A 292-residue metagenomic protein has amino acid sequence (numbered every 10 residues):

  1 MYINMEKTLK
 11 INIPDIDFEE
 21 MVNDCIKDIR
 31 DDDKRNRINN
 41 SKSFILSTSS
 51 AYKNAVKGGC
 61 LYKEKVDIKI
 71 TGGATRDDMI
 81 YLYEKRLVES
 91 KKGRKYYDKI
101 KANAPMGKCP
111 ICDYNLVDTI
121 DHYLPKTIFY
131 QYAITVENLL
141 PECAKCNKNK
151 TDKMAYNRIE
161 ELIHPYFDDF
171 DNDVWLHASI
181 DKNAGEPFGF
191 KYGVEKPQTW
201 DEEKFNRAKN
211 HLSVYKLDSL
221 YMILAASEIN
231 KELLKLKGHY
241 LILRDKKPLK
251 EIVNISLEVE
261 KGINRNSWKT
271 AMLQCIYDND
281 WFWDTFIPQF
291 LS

Functional and structural regions predicted by a protein language model:
Y2-I29, F205-S292: C-terminal, charged low-complexity interaction regions
Y2-S90: N-terminal accessory alpha/beta regions
R86-K99, D121-I128: Short Cys/His-rich Zn2+-coordinating modules
Y97-T119, C143: Short cysteine-rich loop/turn motifs with clustered Cys
L116-Q198: Glycine- and acidic-residue-rich phosphate-binding/metal-coordinating active-site segment common to enzymes that handle
D181-I223: Short flanking/linker segments adjacent to small metal-binding domains or redox-active Cys/His motifs
